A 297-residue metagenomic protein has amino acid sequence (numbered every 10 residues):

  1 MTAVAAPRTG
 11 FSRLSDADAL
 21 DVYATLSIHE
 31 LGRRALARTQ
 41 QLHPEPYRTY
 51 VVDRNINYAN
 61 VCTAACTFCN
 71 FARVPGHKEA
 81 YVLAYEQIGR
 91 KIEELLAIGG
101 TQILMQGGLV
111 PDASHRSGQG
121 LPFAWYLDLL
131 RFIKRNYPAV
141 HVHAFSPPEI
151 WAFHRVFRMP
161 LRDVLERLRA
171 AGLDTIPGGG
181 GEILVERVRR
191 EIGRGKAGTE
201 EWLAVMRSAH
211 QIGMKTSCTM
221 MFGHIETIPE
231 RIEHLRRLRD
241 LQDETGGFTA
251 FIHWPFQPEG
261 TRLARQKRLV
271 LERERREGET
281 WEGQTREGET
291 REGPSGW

Functional and structural regions predicted by a protein language model:
M1-A65: Flexible, acidic/Gly-rich N-terminal and inter-domain linker regions that tether and position cofactor-handling modules
R48-Q87, P111: Canonical Radical SAM [4Fe-4S] cluster-binding loop centered on the CxxxCxxC motif and its immediate flanking residues
C66, I103, F123-M220: Radical SAM/AdoMet-radical enzyme domain recognition
R73-G107, D128: Conserved alpha-helical substructure of the radical SAM core
V74-V82, D112-W125, R155-M159, R187-T199 (+2 more regions): Glycine-rich tight-turn/loop motif centered on a GG-T
I103, G107, N136-Y137, R169-G181 (+3 more regions): Conserved C-terminal portion of the radical SAM core fold that forms the substrate/S-adenosylmethionine-binding
D112-A113, I150-F153, L184-E186, I225-T227 (+1 more regions): Flexible loop/turn segments at secondary-structure boundaries
E274-P294: Intrinsically disordered, low-complexity segments used as extracellular stalks/linkers and nuclear/regulatory IDRs
